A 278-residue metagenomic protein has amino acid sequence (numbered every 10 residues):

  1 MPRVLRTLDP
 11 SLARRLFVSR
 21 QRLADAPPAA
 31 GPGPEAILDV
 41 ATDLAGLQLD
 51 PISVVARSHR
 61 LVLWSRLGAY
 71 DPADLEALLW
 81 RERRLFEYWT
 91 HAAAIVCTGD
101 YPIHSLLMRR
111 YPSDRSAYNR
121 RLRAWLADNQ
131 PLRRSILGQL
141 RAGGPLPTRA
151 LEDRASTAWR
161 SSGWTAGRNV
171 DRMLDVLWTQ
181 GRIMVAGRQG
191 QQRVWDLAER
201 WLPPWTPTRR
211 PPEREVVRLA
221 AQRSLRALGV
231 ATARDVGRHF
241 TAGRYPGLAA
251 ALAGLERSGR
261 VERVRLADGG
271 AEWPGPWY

Functional and structural regions predicted by a protein language model:
M1-Y278: Long, low-complexity intrinsically disordered regions
